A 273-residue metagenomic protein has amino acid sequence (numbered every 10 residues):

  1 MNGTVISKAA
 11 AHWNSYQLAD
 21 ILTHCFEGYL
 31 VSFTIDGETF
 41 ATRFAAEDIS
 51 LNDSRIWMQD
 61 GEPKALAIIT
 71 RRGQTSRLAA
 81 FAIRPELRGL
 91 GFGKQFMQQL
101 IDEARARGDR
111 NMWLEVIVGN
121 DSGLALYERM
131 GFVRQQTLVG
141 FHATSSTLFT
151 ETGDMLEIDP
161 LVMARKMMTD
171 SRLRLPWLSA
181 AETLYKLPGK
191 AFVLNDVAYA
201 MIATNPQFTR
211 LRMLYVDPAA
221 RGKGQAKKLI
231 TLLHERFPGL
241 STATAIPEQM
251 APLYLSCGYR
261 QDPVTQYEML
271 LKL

Functional and structural regions predicted by a protein language model:
T4-D20, T152-M167: A short beta-loop-alpha structural element at the N-terminal edge of CoA-dependent acyl/N-acetyltransferase catalytic
L30-I68, M167-V193: Active-site rim helix/loop that mediates acceptor-substrate recognition in acyltransferases
I56, E62-T70, R77-A82, V193-Y215: Conserved beta-strand in the GNAT
I83, G89-D102, A125-R129, G222-E235: Conserved acetyl-CoA-binding loop-helix of GNAT-fold acetyltransferases
L90, K94, A106, V118-Q136 (+2 more regions): Conserved active-site alpha-helix within GNAT-family acetyltransferase domains
A104-E115, E235-P247: Conserved GNAT acetyl-CoA-binding A-motif
R110, I117-G119, V139-M163, I246-P247 (+1 more regions): C-terminal "cap" of GNAT-fold acetyltransferases
M130-A203: Amide-forming acyltransferase catalytic core, primarily the GNAT-like/NAT-type and related acyltransferase folds
